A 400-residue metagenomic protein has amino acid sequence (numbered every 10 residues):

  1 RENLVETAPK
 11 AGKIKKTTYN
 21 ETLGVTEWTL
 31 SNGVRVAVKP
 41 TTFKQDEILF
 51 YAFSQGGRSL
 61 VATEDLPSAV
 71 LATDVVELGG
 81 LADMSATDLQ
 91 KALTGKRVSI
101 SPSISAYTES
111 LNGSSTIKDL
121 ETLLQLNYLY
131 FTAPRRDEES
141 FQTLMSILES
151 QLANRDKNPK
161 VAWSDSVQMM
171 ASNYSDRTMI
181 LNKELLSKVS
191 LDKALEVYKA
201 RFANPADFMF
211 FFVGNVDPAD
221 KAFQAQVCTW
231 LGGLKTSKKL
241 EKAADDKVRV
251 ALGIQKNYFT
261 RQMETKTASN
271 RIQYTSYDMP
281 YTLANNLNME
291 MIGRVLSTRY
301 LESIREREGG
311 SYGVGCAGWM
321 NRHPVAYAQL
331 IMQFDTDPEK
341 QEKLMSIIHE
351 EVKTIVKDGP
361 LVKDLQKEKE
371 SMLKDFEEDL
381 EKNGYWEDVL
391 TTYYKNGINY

Functional and structural regions predicted by a protein language model:
R1-T63, E196, A206-D278, N286 (+1 more regions): Proteolytic maturation boundary segments
K44-E77, L81-A133, T143-A153, N158-K188 (+3 more regions): M16 family metallopeptidases and their MPP-like homologs
D137, T236-A243, D358-L365: Flexible helix-coil linker/hinge segments at domain or subdomain boundaries
A200-N204: Glycine-rich phosphate/diphosphate-binding loops that line cofactor/substrate pockets in enzymes
L296-Y300: Short Ser/Thr-interspersed hydrophobic loop/turn segments at strand-loop and sheet-helix junctions that line or gate
